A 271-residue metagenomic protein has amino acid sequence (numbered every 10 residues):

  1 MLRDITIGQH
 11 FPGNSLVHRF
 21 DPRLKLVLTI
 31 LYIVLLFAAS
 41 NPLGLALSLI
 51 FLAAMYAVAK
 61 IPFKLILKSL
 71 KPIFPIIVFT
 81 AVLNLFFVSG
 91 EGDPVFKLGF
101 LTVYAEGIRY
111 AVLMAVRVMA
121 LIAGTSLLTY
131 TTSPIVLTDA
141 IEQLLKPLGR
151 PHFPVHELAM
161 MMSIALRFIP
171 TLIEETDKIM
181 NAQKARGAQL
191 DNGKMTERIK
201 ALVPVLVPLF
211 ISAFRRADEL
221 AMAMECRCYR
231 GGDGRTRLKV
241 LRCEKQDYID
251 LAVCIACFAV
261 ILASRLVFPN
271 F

Functional and structural regions predicted by a protein language model:
M1-P42, S48-A57, Q143-F153, E157-M160 (+2 more regions): Transmembrane alpha-helix interface motif
N14, F37, K60-L65, L98 (+3 more regions): Membrane-helix interfacial "entry" motifs
K25, K64-P75, D250: Alpha-helical transmembrane segments and their helix-start/interface "positive-inside/aromatic belt" motifs in integral
N41, L45, K60-K64, V88-K97 (+2 more regions): Transmembrane helix-loop junctions in multipass membrane proteins, especially transporters and channels
F51-I61, I76-F79: Alpha-helical transmembrane segments and their membrane-interface exit regions
I73-A188, M195: Juxtamembrane/interface alpha-helical elements of multi-pass membrane proteins
